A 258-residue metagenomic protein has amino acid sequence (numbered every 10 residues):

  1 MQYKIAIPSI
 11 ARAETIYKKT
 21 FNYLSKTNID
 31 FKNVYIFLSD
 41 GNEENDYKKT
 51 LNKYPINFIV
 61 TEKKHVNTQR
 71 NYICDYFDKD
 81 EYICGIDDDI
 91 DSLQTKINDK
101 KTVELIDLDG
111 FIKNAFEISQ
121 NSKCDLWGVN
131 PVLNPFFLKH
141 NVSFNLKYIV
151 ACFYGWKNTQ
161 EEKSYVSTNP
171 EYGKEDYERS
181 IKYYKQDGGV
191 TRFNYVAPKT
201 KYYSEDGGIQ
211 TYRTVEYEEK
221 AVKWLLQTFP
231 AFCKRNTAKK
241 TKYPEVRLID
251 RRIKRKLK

Functional and structural regions predicted by a protein language model:
Q2-A6, E178: Cell-envelope/extracellular polymer assembly enzymes that use nucleotide-activated donors
I7-N28, E43-T50: Short, well-formed alpha-helical segments that are part of the catalytic scaffolds of diverse glycosyltransferases
I10-R12, H65, D89-D91, V132-P135 (+2 more regions): Short, solvent-exposed loop/turn segments at secondary-structure junctions
R12-I16, T20, E171-K258: C-terminal catalytic/acceptor-binding lobe
K32-D40, W127: Short, hydrophobic beta-strand segments that form beta-sheet elements in well-ordered domains
F37-I86, D91-D107: Active-site-proximal specificity loops/subdomain of glycosyltransferases
Y82-D87, D125-N130, V190-N194, K234-N236: A structural signal for short, well-ordered beta-strand segments and their strand-loop junctions that often border
L93-Y177: Conserved catalytic core of nucleotide-sugar-dependent glycosyltransferases
